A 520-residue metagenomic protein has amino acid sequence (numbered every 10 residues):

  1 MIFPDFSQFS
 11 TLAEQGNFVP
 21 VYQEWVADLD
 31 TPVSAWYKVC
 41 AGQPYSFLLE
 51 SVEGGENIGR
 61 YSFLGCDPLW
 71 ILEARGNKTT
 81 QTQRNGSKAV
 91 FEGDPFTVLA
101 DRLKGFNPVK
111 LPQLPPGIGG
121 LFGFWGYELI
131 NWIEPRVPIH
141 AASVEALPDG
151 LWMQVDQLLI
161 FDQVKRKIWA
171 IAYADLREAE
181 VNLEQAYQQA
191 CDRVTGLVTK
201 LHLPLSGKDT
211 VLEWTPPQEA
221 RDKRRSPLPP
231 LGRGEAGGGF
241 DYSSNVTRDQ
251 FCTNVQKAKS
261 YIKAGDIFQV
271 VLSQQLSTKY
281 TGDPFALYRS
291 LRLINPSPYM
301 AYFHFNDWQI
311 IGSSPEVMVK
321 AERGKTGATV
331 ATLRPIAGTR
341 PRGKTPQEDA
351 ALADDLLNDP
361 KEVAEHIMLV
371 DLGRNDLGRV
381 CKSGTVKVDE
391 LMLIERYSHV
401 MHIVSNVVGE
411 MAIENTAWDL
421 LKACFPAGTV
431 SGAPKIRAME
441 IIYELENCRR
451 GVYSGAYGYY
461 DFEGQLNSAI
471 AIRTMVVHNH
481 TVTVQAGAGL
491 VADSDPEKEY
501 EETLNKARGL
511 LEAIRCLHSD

Functional and structural regions predicted by a protein language model:
M1-P227, G238-D520: Extended alpha-helical targeting/anchoring segments, especially N-terminal organellar/secretory targeting helices
G232-E235: Glycine-biased, low-complexity coil/linker segments
